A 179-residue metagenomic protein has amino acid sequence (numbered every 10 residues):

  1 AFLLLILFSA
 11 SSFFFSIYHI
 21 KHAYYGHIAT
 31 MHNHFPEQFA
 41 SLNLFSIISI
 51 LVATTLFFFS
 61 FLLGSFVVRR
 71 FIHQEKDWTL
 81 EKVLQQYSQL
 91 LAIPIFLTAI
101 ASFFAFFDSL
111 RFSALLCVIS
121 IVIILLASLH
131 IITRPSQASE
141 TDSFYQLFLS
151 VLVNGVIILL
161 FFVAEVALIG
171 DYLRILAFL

Functional and structural regions predicted by a protein language model:
A1, W78-L84, E140-Q146: Hydrophobic, small-residue-rich membrane helices and short re-entrant helix-turn-helix hairpins that build
A1-L7: N-terminal juxtamembrane cytosolic/stromal segments of multi-pass membrane proteins
F2, S46-F57, A114-I124, V151: Alpha-helical transmembrane segments of polytopic membrane proteins
S11, F15, H19, S60-I72 (+4 more regions): Alpha-helical membrane-inserting segments
F15, H19-I20, Y24-G26, V52: The transition from N-terminal targeting/processing segments to the mature protein
K21-L42: Perimembrane loop-to-helix junctions flanking transmembrane segments
Q38-I100: Alpha-helical transmembrane segments with an aromatic anchor "belt"
A105-F106, L110-L179: Terminal transmembrane helical module of multi-pass membrane proteins
